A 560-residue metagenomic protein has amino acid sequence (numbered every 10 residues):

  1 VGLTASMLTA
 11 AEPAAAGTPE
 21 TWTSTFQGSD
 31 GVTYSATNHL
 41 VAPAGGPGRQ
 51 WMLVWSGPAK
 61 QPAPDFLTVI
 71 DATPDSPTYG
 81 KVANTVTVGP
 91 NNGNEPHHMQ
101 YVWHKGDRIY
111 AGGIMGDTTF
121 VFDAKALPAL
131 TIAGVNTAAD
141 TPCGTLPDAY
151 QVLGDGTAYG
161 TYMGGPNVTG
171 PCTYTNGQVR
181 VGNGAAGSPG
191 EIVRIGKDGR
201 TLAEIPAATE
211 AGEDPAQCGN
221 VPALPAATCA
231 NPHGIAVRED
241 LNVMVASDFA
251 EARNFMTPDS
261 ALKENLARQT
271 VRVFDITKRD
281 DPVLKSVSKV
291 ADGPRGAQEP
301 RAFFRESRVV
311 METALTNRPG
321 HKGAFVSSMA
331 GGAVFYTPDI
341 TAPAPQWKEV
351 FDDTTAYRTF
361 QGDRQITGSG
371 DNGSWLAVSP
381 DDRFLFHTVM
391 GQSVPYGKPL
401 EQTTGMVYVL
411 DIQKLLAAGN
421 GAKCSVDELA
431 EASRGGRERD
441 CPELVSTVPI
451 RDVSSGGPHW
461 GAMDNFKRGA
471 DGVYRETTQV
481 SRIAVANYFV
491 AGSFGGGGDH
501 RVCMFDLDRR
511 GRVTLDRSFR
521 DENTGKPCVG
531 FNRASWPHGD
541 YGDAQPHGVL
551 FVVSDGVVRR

Functional and structural regions predicted by a protein language model:
P19-G48, E95-G106, L146-D155, G164-G165 (+6 more regions): Structural signature of eukaryotic scaffold interfaces centered on beta-propeller domains
P47-Q61, G160-G187, A246-R268, H387-T404 (+2 more regions): Short, conserved, GDST-rich strand-edge loop motifs in beta-rich repeat architectures
V69-T78, V121-T131, R194-L202, L262 (+4 more regions): Short loop/turn segments immediately following beta-strands, especially the blade-tip and inter-blade linker loops
Y79-L153: Blade-loop segments of beta-propeller domains
K81-P96, G134-C143, R200-A230, V283-R308 (+4 more regions): Surface-exposed loop and turn segments in beta-propeller and other repeat-based domains that flank or scaffold
A124-E239, S247-S260, Q269, R295-F304: Asp-box/WD-like beta-propeller blade repeats and closely related beta-sheet repeat scaffolds
L224-G421: Beta-propeller domains
A324, I366-C503: Loop/turn-rich, solvent-exposed surfaces of beta-rich toroidal or solenoidal domains
